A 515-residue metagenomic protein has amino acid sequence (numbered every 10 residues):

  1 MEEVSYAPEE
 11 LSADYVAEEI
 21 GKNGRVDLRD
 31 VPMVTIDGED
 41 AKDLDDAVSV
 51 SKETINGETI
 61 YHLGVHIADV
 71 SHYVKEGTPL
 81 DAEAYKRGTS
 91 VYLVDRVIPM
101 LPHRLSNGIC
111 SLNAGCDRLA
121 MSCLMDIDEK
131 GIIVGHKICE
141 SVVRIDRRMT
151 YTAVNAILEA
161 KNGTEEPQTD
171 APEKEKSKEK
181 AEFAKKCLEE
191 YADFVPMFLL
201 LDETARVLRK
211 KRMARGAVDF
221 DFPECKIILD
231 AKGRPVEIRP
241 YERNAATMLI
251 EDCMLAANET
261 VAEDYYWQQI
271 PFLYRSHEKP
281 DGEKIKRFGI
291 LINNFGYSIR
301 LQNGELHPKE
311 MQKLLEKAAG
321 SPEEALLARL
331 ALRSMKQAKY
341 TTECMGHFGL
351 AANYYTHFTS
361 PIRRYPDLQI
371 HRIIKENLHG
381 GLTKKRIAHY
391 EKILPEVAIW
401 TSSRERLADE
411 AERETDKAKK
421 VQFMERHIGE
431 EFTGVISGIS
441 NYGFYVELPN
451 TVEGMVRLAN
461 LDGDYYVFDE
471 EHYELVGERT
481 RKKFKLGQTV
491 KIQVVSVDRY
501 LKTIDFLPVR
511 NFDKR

Functional and structural regions predicted by a protein language model:
V4: Contiguous, non-catalytic segments that form substrate-binding/exosite surfaces or channel walls
A7-D464, F468, H472, G487 (+1 more regions): Electropositive polyanion-binding surfaces
K419, L475-T480: Short alpha-helix capping/helix-loop boundary micro-motifs
R481-L486: Divalent-cation-assisted or electrostatically stabilized phosphate/pyrophosphate-binding catalytic cores
